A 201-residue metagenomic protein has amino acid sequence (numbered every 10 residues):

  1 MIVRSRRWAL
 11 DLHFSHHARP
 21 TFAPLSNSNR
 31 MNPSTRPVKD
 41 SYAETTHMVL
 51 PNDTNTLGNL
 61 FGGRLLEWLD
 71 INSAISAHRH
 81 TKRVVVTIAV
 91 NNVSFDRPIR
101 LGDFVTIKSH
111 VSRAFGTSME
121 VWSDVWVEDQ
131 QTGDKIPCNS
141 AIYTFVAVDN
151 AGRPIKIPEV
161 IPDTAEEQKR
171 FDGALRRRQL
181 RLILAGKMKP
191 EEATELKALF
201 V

Functional and structural regions predicted by a protein language model:
N32-T45, R100-F104, S112-V201: HotDog/MaoC-like acyl-thioester-processing domains
T54-W68, A198-V201: A conserved, well-ordered hydrophobic junction motif at loop->secondary-structure transitions
R64-K82: Active-site helix/loop of acyl-thioester processing domains in fatty-acid/polyketide metabolism, spanning hotdog-fold
K82-P98: Small beta-barrel nucleic-acid-binding modules, principally OB-folds
